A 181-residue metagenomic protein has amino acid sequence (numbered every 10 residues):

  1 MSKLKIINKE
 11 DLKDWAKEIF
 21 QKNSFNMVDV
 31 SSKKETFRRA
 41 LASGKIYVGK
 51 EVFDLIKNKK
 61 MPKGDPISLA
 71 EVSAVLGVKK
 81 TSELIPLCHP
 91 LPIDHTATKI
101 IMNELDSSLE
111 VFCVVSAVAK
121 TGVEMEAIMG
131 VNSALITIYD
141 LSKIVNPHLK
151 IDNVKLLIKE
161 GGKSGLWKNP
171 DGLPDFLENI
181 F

Functional and structural regions predicted by a protein language model:
S2-I67, V72-H89, H95-F181: C-terminal binding/interaction regions
